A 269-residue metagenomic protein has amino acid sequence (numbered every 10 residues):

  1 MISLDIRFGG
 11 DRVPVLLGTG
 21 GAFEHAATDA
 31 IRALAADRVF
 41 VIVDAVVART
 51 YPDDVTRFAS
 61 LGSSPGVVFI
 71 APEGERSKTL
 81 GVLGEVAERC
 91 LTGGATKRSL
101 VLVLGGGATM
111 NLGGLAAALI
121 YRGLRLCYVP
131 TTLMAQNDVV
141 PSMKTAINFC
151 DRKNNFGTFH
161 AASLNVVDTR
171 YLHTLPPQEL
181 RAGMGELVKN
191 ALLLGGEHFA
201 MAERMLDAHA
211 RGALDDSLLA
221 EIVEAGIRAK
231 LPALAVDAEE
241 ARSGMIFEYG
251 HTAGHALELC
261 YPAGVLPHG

Functional and structural regions predicted by a protein language model:
M1-L100: ATP/NTP phosphate-donor binding region
R7, A33-L34, G93-T96, L119-Y121 (+5 more regions): Solvent-exposed alpha-helices and their adjacent loops that cap or buttress functional pockets in soluble metabolic
L16, L115-A208: A glycine/threonine-rich phosphate-anchoring loop and its flanking beta-alpha core in nucleotide/phosphate-binding
E73-G74, L104-G106, Y249-G250: Glycine-rich beta-strand-to-loop/alpha-helix junction loops that act as flexible
T92-R98, Y121-Y128, Y261-G269: Phosphate-handling active-site elements
A108-L115, Q136-N137, H255-A256: Short glycine/serine/threonine-rich phosphate/pyrophosphate-binding segments that cradle anionic phosphate groups
M205-G269: Active-site segments that bind and position negatively charged phosphate/pyrophosphate groups
